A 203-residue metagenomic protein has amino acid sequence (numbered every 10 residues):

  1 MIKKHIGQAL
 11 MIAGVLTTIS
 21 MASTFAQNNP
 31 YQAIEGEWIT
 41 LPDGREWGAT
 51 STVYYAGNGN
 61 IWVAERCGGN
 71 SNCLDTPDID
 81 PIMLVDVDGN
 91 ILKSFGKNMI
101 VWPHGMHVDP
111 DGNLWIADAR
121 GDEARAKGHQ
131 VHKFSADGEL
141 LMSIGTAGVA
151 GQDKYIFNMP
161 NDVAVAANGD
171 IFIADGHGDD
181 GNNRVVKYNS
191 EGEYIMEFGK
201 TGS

Functional and structural regions predicted by a protein language model:
M1-M11: Bacterial N-terminal signal peptides that target proteins for export
H5-I6, V15, F25: Generic extreme N-terminus detector
A9-S20: Bacterial N-terminal signal peptides
F25-S203: Eukaryotic scaffold repeat domains enriched in small/polar residues
